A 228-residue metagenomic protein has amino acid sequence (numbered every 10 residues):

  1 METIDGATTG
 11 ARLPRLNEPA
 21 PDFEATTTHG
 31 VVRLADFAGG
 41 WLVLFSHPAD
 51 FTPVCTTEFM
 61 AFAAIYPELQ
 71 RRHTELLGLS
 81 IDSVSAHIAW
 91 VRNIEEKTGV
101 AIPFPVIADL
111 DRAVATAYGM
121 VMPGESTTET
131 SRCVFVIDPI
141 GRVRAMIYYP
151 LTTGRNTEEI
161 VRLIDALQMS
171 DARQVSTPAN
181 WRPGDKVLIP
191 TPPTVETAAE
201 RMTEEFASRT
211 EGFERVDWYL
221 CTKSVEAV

Functional and structural regions predicted by a protein language model:
M1-V228: Chalcogenol-based redox active-site neighborhoods
